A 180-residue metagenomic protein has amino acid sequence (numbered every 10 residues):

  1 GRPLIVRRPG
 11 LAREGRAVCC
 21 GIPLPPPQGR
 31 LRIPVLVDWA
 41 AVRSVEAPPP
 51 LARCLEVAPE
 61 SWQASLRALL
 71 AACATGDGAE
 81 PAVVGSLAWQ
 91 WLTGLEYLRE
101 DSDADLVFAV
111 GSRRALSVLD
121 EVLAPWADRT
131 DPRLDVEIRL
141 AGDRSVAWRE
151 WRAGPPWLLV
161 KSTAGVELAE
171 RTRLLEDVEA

Functional and structural regions predicted by a protein language model:
G1-S86, A124-P132: Helical scaffold of the NTase/Pol beta-like nucleotidyltransferase catalytic core
A17-C19, D101, D105, R133-D135: Broad gene-expression machinery/nucleic-acid interaction feature
G21-P23, V107-A109, E137: Residue-level recognition of well-ordered beta-strand positions that form the cores of beta-sheet-rich folds across
W39, R43, W157-T172: Mature, function-bearing regions of proteins
L70-A104, F108-R114, L123: Active-site nucleotide-donor binding segment shared across nucleotidyl transfer reactions
W126-S162: Conserved catalytic core of two-metal-ion nucleotidyltransferases
V178-A180: Extended catalytic-interface subdomain
